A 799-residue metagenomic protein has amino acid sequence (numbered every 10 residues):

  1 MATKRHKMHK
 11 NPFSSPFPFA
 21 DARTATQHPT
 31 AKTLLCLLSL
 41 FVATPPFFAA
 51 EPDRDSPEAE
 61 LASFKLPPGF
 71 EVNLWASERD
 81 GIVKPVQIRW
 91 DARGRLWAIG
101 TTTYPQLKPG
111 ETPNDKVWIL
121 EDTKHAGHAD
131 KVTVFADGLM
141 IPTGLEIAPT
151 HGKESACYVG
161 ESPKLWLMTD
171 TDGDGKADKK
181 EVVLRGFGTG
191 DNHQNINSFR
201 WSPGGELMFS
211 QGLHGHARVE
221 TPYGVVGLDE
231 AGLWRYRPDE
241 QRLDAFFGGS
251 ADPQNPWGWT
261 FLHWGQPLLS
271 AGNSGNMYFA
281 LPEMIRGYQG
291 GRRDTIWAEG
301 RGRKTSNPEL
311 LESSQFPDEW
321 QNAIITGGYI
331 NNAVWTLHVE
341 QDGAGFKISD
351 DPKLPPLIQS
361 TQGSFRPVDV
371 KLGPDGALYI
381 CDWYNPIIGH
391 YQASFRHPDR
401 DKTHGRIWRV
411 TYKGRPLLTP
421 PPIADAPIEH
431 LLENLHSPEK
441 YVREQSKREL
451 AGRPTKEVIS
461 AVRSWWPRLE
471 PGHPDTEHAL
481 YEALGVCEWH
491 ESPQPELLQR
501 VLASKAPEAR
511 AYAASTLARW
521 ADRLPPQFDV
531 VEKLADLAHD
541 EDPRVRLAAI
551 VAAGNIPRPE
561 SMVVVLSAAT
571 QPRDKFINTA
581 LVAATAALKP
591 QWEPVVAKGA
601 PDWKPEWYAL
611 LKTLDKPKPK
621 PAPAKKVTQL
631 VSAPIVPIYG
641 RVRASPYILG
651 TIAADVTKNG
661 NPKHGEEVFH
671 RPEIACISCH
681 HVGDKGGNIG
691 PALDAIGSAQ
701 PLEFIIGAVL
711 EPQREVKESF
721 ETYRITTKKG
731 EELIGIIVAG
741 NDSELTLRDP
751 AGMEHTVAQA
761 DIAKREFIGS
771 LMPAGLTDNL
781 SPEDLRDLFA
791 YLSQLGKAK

Functional and structural regions predicted by a protein language model:
T3-H28, K32-S39: Short, low-complexity, charge-dense intrinsically disordered segments
P45-F48: Sec/Tat signal peptide C-region and signal peptidase I cleavage site
A50-L431, Y441-V442, E449-A451, P526 (+8 more regions): Beta-propeller domains with acidic blade repeats across secreted/periplasmic ectodomains and cytosolic WD/CNH propellers
W75, P163-K164, A483, P634-I635 (+6 more regions): C-terminal capping alpha-helices of c-type cytochrome domains
D170, P238, H436, T570 (+7 more regions): Sec-exported extracytoplasmic/periplasmic mature domains
A377, G405-R406, E667-V682, A692-A695 (+6 more regions): C-type cytochrome heme c attachment motif
P398, K402-H404, V410-R671, I696-S698 (+3 more regions): Long, ordered, helix-rich scaffold segments
G687-I689: Short Cys/His-rich "knuckle" micro-motifs
